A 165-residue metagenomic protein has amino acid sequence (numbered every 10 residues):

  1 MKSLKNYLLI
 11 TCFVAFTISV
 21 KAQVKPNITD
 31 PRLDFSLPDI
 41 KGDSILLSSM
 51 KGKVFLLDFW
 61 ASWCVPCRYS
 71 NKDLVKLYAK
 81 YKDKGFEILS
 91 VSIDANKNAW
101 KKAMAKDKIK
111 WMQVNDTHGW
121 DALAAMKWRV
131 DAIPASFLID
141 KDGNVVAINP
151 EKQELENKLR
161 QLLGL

Functional and structural regions predicted by a protein language model:
M1-P26, L165: Bacterial Sec-dependent N-terminal signal peptides
Q23-S48, W111, G164-L165: N-terminal "domain-start" segment that seeds a small globular fold
L47-V65: Short active-site neighborhood of thiol/selenol oxidoreductases, capturing the structured segment around
K51-K53, D83, I109, V130: Active-site acidic short loop of glycosyltransferases
D58, I88-S92, V114: Short beta-strand segments
Y69-D107, G119-A125: Structural microenvironment flanking redox-active thiols in thiol-disulfide oxidoreductases
D107-I109, D116-L162: Thiol/disulfide oxidoreductase modules built on the thioredoxin-like
